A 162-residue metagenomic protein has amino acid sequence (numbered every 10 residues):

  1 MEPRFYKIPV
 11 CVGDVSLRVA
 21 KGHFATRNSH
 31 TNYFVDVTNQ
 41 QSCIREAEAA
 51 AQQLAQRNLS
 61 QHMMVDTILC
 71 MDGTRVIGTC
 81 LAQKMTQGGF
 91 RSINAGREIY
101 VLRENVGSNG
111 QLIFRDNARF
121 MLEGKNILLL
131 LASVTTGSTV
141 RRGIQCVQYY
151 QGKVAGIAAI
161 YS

Functional and structural regions predicted by a protein language model:
M1-M64: Active-site-facing substrate-recognition patch
P3-I8, E98-V101, N126, L130-A132: N-terminal start-of-chain detector that recognizes signal peptides and the immediate post-cleavage beginning
Y6, N28, Y33, Y100 (+2 more regions): Sequence-level detector for tyrosine residue identity
H23-A25, Y33-T38, A50, M71 (+5 more regions): Long, contiguous hydrophobic alpha-helical segments, chiefly transmembrane helices and signal peptides
N28, D66, G124-N126: Nucleotide donor/acceptor-binding cores
Q40-R119: Conserved PRPP/pyrophosphate-binding segment of the phosphoribosyltransferase/PRPP-pathway fold
S92, N105-S162: PRPP/pyrophosphate-binding module of the type I phosphoribosyltransferase fold
